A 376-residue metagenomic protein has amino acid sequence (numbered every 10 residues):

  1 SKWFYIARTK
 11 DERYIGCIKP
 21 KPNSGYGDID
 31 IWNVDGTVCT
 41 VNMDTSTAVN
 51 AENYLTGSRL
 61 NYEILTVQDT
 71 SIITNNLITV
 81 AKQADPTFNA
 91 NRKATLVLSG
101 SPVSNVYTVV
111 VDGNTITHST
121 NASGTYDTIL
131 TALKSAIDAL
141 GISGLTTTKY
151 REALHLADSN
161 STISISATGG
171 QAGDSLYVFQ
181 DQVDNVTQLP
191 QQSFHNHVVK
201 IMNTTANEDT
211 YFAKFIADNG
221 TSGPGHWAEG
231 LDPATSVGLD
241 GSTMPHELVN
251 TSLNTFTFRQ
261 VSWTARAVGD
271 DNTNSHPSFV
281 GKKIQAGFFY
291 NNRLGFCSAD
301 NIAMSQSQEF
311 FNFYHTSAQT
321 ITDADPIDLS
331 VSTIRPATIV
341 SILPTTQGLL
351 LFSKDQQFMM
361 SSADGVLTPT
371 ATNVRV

Functional and structural regions predicted by a protein language model:
W3, I64-L65, G287, I342: Hydrophobic core register within WD40 beta-propeller blades
F4, D11-D69, N75, T95-G169 (+4 more regions): Extended, beta-strand-rich, solvent-exposed assembly scaffolds of outer structural proteins
I18-K19, T74, C297, F352: Residue-level marker for isolated small/hydroxyl-bearing positions within beta-strands of beta-sheet-rich domains
P22-S24, T79, N301-A303: Short glycine/acidic-enriched loop and turn motifs that connect beta-strands
G27-N53, L77, V249-D271, I321-P326: Acidic/polar, low-complexity linker and loop regions
D85-T87: Post-signal-peptide, soluble extracytosolic/periplasmic N-terminal scaffold domains of envelope/secretory systems
G225, L231, V237-A265: C-terminal globular interaction/adhesion domains in large, modular proteins
V261-N292, C297-V376: Beta-propeller and closely related beta-pinwheel folds
